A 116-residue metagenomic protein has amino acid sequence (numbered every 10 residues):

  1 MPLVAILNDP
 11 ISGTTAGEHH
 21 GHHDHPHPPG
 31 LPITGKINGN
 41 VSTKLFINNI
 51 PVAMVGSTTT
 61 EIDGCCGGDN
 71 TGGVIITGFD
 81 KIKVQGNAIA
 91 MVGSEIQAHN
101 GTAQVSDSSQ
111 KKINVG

Functional and structural regions predicted by a protein language model:
P2-G116: Intrinsically disordered, low-complexity proline/glycine-rich segments
